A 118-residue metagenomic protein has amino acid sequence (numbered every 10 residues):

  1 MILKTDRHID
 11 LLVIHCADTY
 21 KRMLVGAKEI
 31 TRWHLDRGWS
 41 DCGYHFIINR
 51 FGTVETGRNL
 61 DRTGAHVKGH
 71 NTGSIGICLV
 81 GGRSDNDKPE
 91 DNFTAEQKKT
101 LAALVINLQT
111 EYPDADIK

Functional and structural regions predicted by a protein language model:
M1-I117: Active-site-adjacent loop/helix surface patches within enzyme catalytic domains that shape the substrate-binding cleft
